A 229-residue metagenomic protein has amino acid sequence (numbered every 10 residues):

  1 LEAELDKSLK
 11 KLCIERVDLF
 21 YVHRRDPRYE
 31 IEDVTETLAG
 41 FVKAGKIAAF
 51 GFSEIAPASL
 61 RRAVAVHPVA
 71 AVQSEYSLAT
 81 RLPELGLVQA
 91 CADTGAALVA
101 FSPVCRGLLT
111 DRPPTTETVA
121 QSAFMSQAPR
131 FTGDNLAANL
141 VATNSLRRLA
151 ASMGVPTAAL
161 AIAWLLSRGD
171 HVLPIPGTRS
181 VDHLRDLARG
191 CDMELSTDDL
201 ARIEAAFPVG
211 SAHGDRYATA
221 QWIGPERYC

Functional and structural regions predicted by a protein language model:
L1-L82, G86, A96-A97: Glycine/proline-rich, positively charged, aromatic-decorated active-site loop/lid region on the catalytic face
C13-R16, A49, R147-A163: Acyl activation and transfer enzymes in specialized metabolism, enriched for ANL adenylate-forming modules
L38, E84-C91, R147, I162: Short amphipathic alpha-helical segments and helix-helix/interface helices
A56, Y76-T80, S102-L109, W164 (+1 more regions): Glycine-rich beta-alpha junction loops
P83-Q121, P156: Aromatic-lined glycan-binding groove of carbohydrate-active enzymes
D93, A120-R148, S152, S167 (+2 more regions): Terminal-tail/helix-coil boundary detector
L173-H183: Glycine-rich phosphate-binding active-site loops on the catalytic face of alpha/beta enzymes
